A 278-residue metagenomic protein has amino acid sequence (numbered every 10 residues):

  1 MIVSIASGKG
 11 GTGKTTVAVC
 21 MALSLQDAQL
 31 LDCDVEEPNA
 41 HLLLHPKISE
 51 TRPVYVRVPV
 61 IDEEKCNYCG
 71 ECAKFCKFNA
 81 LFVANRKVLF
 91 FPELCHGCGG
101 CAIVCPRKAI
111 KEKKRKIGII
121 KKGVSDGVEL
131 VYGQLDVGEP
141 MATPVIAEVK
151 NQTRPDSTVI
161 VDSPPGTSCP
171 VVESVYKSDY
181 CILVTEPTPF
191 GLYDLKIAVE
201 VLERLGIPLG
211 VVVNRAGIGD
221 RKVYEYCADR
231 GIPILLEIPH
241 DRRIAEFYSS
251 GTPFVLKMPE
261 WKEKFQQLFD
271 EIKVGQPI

Functional and structural regions predicted by a protein language model:
G8, T12, M21-S24, H45-Y68 (+2 more regions): Ferredoxin-like iron-sulfur electron-transfer modules
T12-G13, C105: Conserved glycine(s) of the Walker
V17: Hydrophobic positions on the alpha1 helix immediately C-terminal to the Walker A/P-loop
A28-H41, K114-I119: Short beta-strand-centered segment that lines the nucleotide-binding/catalytic pocket of NTP-utilizing
D34, Y132-V137, M141, I146-V171: Switch II (G3) loop of P-loop NTPases
E71-F90, G100-R115: Iron-sulfur cluster-binding cysteine motifs and their immediate structural context in ferredoxin-like electron-transfer
S168-P189, L195: Inter-motif core of Ras-like GTPase G domains
V201-I278: C-terminal lobe/tail of nucleotide-utilizing enzymes
